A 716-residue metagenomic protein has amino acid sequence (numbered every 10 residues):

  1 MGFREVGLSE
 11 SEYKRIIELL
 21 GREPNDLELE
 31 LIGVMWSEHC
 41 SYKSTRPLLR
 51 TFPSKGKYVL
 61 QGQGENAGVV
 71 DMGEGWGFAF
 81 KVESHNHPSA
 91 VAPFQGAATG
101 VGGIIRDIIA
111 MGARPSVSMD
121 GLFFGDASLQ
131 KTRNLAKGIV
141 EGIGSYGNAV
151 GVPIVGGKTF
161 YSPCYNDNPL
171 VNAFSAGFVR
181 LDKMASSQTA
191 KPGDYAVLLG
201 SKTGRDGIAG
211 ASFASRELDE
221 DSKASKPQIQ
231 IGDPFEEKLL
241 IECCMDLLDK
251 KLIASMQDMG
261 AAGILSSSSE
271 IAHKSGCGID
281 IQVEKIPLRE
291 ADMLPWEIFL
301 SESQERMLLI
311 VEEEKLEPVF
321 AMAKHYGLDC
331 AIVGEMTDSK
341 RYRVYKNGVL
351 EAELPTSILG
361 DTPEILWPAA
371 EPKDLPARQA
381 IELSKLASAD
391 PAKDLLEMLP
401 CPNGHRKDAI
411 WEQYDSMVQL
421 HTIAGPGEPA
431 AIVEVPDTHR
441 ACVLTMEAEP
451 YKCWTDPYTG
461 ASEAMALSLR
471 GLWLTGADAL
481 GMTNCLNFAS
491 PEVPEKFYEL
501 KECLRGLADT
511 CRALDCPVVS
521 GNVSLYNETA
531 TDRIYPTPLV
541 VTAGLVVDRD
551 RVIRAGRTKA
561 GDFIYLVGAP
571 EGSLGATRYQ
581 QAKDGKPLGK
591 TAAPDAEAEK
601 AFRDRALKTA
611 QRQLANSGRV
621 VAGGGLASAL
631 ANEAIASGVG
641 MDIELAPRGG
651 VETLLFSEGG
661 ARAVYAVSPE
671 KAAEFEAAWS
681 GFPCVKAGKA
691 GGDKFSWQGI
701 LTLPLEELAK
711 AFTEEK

Functional and structural regions predicted by a protein language model:
M1-V6, E10-E12, I16-E18, E23-L29 (+9 more regions): Glycine-/charge-enriched secondary-structure boundary and capping motifs
G2-D71: N-terminal amphipathic, basic-rich helices that act as targeting or association modules
G7, P234, E597-K600: Alpha-helix N-cap/helix-start motif at coil-to-helix transitions, marked by capping-box chemistry
P24, E28, C40-S44, K57 (+9 more regions): Residue-level signal for secondary-structure boundary elements
G33-S37, R50, A261, K324 (+2 more regions): Short amphipathic alpha-helical surface patches that mediate protein-protein
W36, C40, L49-T99, G103-I105 (+7 more regions): Non-catalytic terminal/interface segments that mediate subunit docking, oligomerization, and allosteric communication
E38, I154, A176, V664-V667 (+1 more regions): Short, hydrophobic beta-strand segments that form beta-sheet elements in well-ordered domains
E65-Y326, I332, M336-R341, Y345 (+8 more regions): Mobile "lid/hinge" segments at catalytic clefts and subdomain interfaces of large enzymes
